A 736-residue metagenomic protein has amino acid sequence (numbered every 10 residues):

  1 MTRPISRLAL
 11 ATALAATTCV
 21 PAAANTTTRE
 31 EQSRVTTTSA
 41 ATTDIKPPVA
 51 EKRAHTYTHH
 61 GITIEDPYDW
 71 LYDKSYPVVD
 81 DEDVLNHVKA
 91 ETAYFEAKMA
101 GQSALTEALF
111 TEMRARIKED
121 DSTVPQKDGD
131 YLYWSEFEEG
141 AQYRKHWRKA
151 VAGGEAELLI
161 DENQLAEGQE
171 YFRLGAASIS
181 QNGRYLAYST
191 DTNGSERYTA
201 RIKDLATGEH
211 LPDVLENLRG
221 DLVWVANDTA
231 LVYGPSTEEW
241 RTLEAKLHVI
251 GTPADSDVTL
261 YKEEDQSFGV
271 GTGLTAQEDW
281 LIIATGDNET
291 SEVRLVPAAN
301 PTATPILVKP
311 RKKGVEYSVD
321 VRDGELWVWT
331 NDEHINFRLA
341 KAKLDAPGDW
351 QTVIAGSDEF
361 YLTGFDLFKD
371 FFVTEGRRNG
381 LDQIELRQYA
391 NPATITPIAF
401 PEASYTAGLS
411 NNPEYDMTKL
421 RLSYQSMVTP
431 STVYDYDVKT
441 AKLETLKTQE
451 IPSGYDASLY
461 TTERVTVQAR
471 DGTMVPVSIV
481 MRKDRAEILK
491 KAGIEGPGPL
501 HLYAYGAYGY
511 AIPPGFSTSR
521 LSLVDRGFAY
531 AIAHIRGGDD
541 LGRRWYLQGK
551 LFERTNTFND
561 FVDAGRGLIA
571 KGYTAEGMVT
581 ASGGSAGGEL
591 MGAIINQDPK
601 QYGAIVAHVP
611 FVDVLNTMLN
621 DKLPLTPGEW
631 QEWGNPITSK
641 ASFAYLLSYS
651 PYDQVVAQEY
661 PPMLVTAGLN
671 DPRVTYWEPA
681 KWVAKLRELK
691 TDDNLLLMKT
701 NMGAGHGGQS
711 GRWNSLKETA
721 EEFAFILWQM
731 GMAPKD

Functional and structural regions predicted by a protein language model:
M1-A9: Bacterial N-terminal signal peptides that target proteins for export
L8-A13, T18-K419, S423-S431, D435-T440 (+4 more regions): Beta-propeller folds
F137, Q425, Y503-G509, S585 (+1 more regions): Glycine-rich His-Gly loop
A152-G154, N193-S195, A206-E209, V225 (+12 more regions): Secondary-structure transition/capping motifs at alpha-helix termini and the adjoining loop/turn into the next element
L158, T259, K442, A529 (+1 more regions): Conserved beta-strand segments of alpha/beta enzyme cores
N163-A177, S189-S195, E209-L211, Y436-K442 (+5 more regions): Cap/lid segment of the alpha/beta-hydrolase catalytic domain
D320-V321, E333, D366-F368, R378-N379 (+12 more regions): A structural signal for short secondary-structure junctions
R526, I532-D736: Active-site-proximal cap/loop segments of hydrolase catalytic domains
